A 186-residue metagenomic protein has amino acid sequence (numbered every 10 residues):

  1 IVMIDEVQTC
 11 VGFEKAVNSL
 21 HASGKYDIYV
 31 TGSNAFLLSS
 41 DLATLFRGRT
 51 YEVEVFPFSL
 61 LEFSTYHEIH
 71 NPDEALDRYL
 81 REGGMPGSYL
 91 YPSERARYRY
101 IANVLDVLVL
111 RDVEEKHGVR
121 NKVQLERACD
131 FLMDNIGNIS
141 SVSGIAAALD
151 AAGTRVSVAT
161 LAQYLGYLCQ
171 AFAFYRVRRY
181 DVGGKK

Functional and structural regions predicted by a protein language model:
I1, S19-Y26, L45: Conserved catalytic network of the ASCE P-loop NTPase/AAA+ motor domain
I1-F13: Conserved P-loop NTPase "ATPase switch" module shared by AAA+ and STAND
M3, D27-S33, E54: Structural recognition of the conserved hydrophobic beta-strand(s) that form the central parallel beta-sheet of P-loop
A16-S19, A35-E52, Y66-E68: Short regulatory helix/loop adjacent to the ATP-binding pocket of P-loop NTPases
N34-L38, F58-L61, R95, D181: Conserved nucleotide-binding/hydrolysis micro-motifs of P-loop NTPases
E54-Y66: Conserved P-loop NTPase catalytic core
H67-V107, E114-E115: Amphipathic alpha-helical "lid/sensor" segments that cap RecA-like P-loop NTPase cores
E94-K186: Accessory nucleic acid-recognition modules appended to NTPase machines
